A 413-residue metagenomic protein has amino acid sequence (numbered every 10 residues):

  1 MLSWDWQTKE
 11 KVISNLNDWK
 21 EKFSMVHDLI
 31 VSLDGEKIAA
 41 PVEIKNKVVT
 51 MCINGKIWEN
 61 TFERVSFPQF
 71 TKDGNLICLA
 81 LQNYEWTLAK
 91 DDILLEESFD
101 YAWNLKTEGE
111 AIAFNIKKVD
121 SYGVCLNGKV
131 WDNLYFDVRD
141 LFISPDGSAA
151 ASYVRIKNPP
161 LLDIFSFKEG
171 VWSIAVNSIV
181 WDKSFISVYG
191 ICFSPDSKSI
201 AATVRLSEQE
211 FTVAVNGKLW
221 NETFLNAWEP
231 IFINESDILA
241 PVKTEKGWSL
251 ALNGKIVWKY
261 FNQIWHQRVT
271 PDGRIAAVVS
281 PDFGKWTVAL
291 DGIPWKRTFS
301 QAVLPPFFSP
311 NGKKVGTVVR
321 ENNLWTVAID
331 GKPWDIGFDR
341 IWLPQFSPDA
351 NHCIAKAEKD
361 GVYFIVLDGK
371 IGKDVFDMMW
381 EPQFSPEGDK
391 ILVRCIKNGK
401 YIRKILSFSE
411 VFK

Functional and structural regions predicted by a protein language model:
M1-K413: Non-catalytic tandem-repeat scaffold regions and their flanking low-complexity/translocation tails
